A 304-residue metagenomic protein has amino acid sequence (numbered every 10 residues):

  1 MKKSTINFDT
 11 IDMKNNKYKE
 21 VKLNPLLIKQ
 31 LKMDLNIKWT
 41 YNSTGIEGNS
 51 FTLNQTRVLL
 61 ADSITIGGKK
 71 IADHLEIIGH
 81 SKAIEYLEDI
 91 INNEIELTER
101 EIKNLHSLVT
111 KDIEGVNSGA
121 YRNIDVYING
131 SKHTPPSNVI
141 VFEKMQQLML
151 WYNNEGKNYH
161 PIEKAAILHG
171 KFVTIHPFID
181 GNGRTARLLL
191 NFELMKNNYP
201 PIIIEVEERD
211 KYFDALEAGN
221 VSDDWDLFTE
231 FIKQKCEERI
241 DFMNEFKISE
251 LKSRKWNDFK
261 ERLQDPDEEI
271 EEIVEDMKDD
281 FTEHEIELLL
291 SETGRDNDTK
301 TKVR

Functional and structural regions predicted by a protein language model:
M1-D180, R184-R304: FIC/Doc superfamily catalytic core
